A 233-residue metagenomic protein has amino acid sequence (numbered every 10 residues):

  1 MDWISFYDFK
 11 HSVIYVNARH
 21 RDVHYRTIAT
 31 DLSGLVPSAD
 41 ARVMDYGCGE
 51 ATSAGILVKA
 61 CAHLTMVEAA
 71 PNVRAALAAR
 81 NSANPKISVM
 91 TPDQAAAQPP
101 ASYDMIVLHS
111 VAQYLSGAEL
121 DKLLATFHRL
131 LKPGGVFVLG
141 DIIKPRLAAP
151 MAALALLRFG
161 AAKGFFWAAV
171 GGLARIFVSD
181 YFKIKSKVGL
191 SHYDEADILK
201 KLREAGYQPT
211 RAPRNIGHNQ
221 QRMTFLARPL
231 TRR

Functional and structural regions predicted by a protein language model:
M1-V36, E50-P85, T91-A97, V138-R233: Class I (Rossmann-like) S-adenosyl-L-methionine-dependent methyltransferase catalytic domain, capturing the SAM-binding
D40-G49: Conserved class I S-adenosyl-L-methionine
R42, H63, S102-D104: Structural signature of beta-strand start/N-cap positions in the alpha/beta core of ABC transporter nucleotide-binding
V107: A conserved beta-strand element that flanks and buttresses the S-adenosyl-L-methionine
S110-V111: Short catalytic micro-motifs in class I SAM-dependent methyltransferases
S116-G117: Helix-capping/helix-break motifs at membrane-protein junctions, especially on the cytosolic side just before or after
D121-P133: A short glycine-rich, Lys/Arg-flanked "PGG" loop and its adjoining helix->strand segment in the class I
